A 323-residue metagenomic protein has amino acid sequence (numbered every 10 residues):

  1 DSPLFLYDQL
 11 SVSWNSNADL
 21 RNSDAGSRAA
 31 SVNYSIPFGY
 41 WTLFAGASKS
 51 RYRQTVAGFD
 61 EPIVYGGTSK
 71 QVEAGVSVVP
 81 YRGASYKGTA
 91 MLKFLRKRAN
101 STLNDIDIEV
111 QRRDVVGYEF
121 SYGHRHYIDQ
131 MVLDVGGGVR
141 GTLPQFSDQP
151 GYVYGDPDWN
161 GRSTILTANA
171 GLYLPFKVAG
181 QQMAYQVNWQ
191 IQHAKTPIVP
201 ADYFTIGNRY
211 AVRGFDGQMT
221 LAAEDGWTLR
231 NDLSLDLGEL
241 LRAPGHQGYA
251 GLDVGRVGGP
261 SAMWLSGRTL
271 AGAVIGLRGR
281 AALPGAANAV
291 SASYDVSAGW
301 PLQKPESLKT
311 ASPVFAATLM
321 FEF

Functional and structural regions predicted by a protein language model:
D1-G46, R82: Outer-membrane beta-barrel initiation region
L4-L6, R21-D24, G83-A84, D129 (+3 more regions): Short glycine/serine/proline-enriched coil/turn segments at secondary-structure junctions
Q9-S13, N33, T42-G46, E73-G75 (+8 more regions): Residue-level detector of the transmembrane beta-barrel scaffold of outer-membrane proteins
S16-L20, K49-R51, G255, A298-L302: Acidic, glycine-rich active-site loops and adjacent beta-strand->loop/helix elements that engage anionic groups
D24-G26, T68, D114, T269: Short, glycine/acidic-rich beta->alpha junctions
A25, R53-G67, I206-E224: Surface-exposed coil loops of outer-membrane beta-barrel proteins
P37, T42-P200, V257-P260: Transmembrane beta-strand segments of outer-membrane beta-barrel domains in Gram-negative and organellar OMPs
Y154-F323: C-terminal transmembrane beta-barrel domains of outer membrane proteins
